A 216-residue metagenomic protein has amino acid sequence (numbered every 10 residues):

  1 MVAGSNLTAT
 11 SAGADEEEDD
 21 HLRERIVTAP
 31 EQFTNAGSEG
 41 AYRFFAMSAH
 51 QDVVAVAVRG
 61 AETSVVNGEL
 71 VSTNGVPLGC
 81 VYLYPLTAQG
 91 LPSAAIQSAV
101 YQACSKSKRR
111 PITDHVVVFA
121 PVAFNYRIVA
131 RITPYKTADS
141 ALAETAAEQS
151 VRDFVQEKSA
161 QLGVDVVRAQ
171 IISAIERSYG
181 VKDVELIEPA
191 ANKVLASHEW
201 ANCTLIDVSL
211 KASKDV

Functional and structural regions predicted by a protein language model:
M1-P30, G37: Catalytic P-loop NTP-binding/switch module of NTPases
M1-T8, A99-Q102, T204-L210, K214: Beta-strand/loop-dominated core regions that host nucleotide or nucleotide-derived cofactor-binding catalytic loops
S5, A14, E18-D19, T73-N74 (+2 more regions): Intrinsic-disorder/low-complexity regions
E18-R25, P30-T34, T63, P121-V122 (+3 more regions): Intrinsically disordered, low-complexity, polar/charged repeat-rich segments
I26, I96, I112, I128 (+4 more regions): Weak global preference for isoleucine
T34-V164: Carbohydrate-recognition loop of C-type lectin domains
A143-V216: An aromatic-glycine-centered, glycine-rich loop/turn in mixed alpha/beta architecture
